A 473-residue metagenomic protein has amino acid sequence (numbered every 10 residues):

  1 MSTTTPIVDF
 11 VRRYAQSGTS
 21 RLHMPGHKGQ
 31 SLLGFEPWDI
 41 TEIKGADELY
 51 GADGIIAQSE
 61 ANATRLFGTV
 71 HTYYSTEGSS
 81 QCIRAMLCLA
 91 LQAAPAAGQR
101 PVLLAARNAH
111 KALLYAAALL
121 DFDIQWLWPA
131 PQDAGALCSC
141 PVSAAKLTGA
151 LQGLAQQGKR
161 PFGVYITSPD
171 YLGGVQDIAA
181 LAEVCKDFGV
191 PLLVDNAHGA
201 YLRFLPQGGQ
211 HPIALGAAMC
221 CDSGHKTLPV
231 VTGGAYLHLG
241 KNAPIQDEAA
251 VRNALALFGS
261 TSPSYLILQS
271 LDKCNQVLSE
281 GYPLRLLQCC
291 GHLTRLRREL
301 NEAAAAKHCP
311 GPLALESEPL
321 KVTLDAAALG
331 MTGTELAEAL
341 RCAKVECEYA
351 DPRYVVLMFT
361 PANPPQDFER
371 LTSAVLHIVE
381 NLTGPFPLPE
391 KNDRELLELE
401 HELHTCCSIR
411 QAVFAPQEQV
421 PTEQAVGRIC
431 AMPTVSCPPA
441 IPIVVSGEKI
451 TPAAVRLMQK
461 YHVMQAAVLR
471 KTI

Functional and structural regions predicted by a protein language model:
M1-G54, V190: N-terminal "arm"/small-domain region of PLP-dependent enzymes with the aminotransferase-like
T4-R12, G78-P310: Conserved PLP-enzyme active-site core in the AAT-like
G29, Y171, H225-T227, N242-P244 (+6 more regions): Short, glycine-/Ser/Thr-/acidic-enriched flexible segments
E36-Q81: Conserved N-terminal alpha-helix of the aminotransferase class I/II PLP-enzyme fold
V70-T72, Q99-L103, I443: Short active-site oxyanion
Y73, D123-L127, E348: General small-molecule cofactor/ligand-binding pocket signal
N301-P452, L457-V463: Conserved C-terminal alpha-helix-loop-beta "cap" of PLP-dependent enzymes that closes/shapes the active-site mouth
Q465, R470-T472: Terminal helix/beta-alpha structural elements that buttress the NAD(P)+-binding lobe
